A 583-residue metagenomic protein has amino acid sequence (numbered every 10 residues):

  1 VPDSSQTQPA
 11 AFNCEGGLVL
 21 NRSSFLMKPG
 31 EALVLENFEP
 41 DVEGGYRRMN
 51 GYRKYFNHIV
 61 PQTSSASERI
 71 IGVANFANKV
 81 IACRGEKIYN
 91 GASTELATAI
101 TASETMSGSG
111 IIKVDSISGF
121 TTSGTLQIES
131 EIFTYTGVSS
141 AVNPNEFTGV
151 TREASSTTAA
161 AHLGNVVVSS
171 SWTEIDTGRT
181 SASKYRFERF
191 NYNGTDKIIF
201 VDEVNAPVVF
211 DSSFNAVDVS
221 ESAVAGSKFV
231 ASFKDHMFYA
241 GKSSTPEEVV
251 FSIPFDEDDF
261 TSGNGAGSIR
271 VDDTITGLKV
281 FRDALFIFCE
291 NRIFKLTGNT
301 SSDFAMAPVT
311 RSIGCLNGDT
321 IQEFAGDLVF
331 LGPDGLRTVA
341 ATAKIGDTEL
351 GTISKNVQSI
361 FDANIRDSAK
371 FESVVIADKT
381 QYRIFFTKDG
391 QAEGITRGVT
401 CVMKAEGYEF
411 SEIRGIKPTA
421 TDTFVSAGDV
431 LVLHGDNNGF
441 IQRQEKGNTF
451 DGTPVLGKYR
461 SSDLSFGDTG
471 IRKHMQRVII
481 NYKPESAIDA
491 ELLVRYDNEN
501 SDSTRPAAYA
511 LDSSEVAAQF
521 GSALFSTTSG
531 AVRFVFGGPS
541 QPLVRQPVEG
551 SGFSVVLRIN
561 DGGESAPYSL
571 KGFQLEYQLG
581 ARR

Functional and structural regions predicted by a protein language model:
V1-S93, T177-G194, D303, S312-D327 (+1 more regions): Beta-sheet repeat architectures centered on beta-propellers
Y55-T63, W172-G178, N215-E221, S262-I269 (+2 more regions): A short beta-strand motif characteristic of beta-propeller blades
Q62-A66, I100-E104, D218-S227, R270-D273: Surface-exposed ligand/attachment interfaces on beta-rich extracellular proteins
G85-E86, T195, E203-V204, S213 (+8 more regions): Surface-exposed loop/turn positions within WD40 beta-propeller blades
E95-S109, D115-Y185: Small/polar beta-strand repeat architecture
R186-S220: Hydrophobic or amphipathic alpha-helical targeting/insertion segments
A225-E257: Carboxylate/His-rich catalytic cores and anion/metal-binding grooves
L285-T310: Surface-exposed extracellular loop regions of Gram-negative outer-membrane beta-barrel proteins
